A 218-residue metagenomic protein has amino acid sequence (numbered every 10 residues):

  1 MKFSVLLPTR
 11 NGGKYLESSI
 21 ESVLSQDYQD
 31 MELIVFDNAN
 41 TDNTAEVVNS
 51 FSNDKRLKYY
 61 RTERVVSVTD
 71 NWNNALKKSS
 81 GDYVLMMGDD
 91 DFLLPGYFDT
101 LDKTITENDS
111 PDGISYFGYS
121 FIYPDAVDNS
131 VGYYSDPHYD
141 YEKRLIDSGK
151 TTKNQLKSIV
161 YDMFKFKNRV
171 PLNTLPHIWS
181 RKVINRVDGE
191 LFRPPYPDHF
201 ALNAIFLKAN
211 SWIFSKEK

Functional and structural regions predicted by a protein language model:
M1-K218: Nucleotide-sugar donor-binding/catalytic module of glycosyltransferases that assemble extracellular/cell-envelope
